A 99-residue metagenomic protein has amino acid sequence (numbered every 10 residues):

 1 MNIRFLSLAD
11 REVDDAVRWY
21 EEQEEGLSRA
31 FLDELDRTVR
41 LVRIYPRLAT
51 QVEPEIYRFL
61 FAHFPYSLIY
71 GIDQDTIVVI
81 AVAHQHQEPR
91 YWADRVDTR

Functional and structural regions predicted by a protein language model:
M1-L32, R99: Arg/Lys-rich, positively charged N-terminal/basic patches that mediate binding to nucleic acids
S7, F61-H63: Conserved strand-loop elements at the edges of beta-sheets that form or border functional pockets
R18, S28-A30, T50, E55 (+2 more regions): Solvent-exposed interaction patches of small proteins and small membrane subunits
W19-E22, L41-I44, Q74: Conserved amphipathic alpha-helical interaction elements at protein-protein interfaces in regulatory, energy-coupling
R37-F61, P89: A short, surface-exposed loop/turn module that caps and links secondary-structure elements
S67, G71-R99: Enriched for short, Lys/Arg-rich terminal
